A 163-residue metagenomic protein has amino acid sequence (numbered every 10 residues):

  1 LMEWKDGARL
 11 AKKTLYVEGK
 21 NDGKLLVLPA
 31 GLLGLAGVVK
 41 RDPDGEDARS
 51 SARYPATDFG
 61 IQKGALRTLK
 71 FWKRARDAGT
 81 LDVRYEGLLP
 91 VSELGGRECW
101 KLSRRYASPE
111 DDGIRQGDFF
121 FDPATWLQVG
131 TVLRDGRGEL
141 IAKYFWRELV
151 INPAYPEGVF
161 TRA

Functional and structural regions predicted by a protein language model:
L1-L35: N-terminal mature ectodomain segment of secretory-pathway/periplasmic proteins
E3-G7, T14, S50-A163: Gly/Pro-enriched, hydrophobic low-complexity segments that function as extracytoplasmic propeptides/linkers
K12-E18, G34-G45, K143-W146: Short amphipathic beta-strand/extended segments with alternating polar/hydrophobic composition
K24-R67: Acidic/charged, solvent-exposed loop-and-adjacent secondary-structure segments enriched in E/D, K/R, S/T, and G/P
